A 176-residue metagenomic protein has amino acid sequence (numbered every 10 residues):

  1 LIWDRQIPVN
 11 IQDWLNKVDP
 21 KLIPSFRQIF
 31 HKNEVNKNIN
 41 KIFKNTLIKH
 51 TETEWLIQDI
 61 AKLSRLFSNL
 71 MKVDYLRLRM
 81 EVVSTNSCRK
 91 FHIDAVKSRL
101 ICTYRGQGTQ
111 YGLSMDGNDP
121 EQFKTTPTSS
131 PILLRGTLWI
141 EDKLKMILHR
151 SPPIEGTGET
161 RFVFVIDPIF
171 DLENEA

Functional and structural regions predicted by a protein language model:
L1-N45, H50, E54-L63, F67: N-terminal auxiliary "cap/dimerization" subdomain that precedes the catalytic jelly-roll/cupin core of mononuclear
I2-D4, R77-E81, C102, L133-L134 (+1 more regions): A structural signal for short, well-ordered beta-strand segments and their strand-loop junctions that often border
P8-V9, T85, G108, L138-W139 (+1 more regions): Short, solvent-exposed loop/turn segments at secondary-structure junctions
D13-L15, S114, K145, E175-A176: Short conserved micro-motifs at the rims of enzyme active sites and ligand-binding pockets
I23-I29, K72-L76, T126-S130, T157-E159: Structural alpha-beta junctions
I42, T51-K97: Long amphipathic N-terminal alpha/beta scaffold segment
T85-G136: Catalytic core of non-heme Fe(II) oxygenases with the double-stranded beta-helix
P120-A176: Catalytic core of Fe(II)/2-oxoglutarate
